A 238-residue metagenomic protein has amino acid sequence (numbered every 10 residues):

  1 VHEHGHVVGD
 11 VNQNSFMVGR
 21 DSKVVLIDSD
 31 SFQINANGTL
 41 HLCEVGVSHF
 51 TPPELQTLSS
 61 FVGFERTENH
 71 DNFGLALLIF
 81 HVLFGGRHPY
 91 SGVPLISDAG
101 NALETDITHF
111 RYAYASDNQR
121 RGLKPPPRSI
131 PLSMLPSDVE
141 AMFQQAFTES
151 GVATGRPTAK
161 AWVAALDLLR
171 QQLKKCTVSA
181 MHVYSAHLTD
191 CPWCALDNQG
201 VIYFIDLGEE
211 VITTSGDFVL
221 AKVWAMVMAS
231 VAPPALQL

Functional and structural regions predicted by a protein language model:
H2, L83-F84, F147: Protein kinase-like catalytic domain
H2-D21: Catalytic-loop of the protein kinase fold
D28-Q33: Activation of the activation-loop gatekeeper triad in protein kinase-fold domains
A36-G38: Conserved catalytic-core motifs of eukaryotic protein kinase domains, centered on the activation segment
L40-S60: Conserved activation segment of eukaryotic-like protein kinases, specifically the C-terminal portion of the activation
R66-N72, I79-E140: Conserved C-lobe activation region of Hanks-type protein kinase-like domains
L135, F143-G151, V163-R170: C-lobe helix-loop cap of protein kinase catalytic domains
P157, A161-D167, Q171-Q237: Regulatory extensions appended to serine/threonine kinase catalytic cores
